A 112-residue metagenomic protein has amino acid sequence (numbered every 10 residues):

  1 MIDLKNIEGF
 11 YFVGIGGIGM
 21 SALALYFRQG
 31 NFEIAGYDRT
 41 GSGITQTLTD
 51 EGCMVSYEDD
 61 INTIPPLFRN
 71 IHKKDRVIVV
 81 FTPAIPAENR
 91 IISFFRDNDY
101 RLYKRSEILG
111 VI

Functional and structural regions predicted by a protein language model:
M1-K104, I108: N-terminal leader/targeting and accessory segments in enzymes
V111-I112: Phosphate-binding P-loop
